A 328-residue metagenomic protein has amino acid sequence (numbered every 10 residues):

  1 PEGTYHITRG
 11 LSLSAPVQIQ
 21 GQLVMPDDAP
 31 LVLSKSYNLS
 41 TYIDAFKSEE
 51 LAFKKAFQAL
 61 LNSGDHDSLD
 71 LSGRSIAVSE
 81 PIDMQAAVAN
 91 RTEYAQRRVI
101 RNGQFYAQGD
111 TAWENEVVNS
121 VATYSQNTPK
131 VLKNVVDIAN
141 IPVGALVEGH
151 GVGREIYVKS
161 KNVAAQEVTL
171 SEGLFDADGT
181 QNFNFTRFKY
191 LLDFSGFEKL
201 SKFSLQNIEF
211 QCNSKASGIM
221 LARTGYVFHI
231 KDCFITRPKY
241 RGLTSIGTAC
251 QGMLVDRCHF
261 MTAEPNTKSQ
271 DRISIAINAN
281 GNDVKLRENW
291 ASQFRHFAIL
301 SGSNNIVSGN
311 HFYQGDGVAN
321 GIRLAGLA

Functional and structural regions predicted by a protein language model:
P1, N62-M84, K189-F234: Extended amphipathic secondary-structure runs
P1-L61, D67, S72-R91, Q104-F105 (+2 more regions): N-terminal extracellular ligand-recognition/capping segment immediately after the signal peptide
S12-L13, Q58-D65, E93-Y94, N140-P142 (+4 more regions): Flexible, charged surface loops at secondary-structure boundaries
A15-V17, M25-L51, T111-T128, V136-V143 (+3 more regions): Small/polar beta-strand repeat architecture
Q20-Q22, S68-G73, Q96-A107, S201-C212 (+5 more regions): Right-handed parallel beta-helix
S34-L60, P81-A89, N127-K130, F183-G196 (+5 more regions): Extracellular beta-strand/beta-solenoid scaffold signature
P81-M84, A112-V118, A291, F312: Short coil/turn segments at secondary-structure boundaries
N140-L146, I156, L170-L174, L243 (+6 more regions): Core solenoid repeat modules with strong leucine/isoleucine-rich periodicity, prominently canonical LRR arrays but also
